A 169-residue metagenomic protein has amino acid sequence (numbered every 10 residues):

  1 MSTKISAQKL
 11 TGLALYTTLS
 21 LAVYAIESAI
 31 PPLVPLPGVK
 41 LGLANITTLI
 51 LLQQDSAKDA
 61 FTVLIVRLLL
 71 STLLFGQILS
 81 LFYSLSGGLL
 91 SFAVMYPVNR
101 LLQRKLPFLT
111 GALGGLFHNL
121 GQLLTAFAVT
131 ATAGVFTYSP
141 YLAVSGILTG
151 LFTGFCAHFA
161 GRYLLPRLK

Functional and structural regions predicted by a protein language model:
S2, L13-T17, A22, V63 (+1 more regions): Short helix-perturbing small/polar motifs within transmembrane alpha-helices
S2-L51: Hydrophobic transmembrane alpha-helices
I5-Y16, L41, N45, A60 (+5 more regions): Residue-level signature of transmembrane alpha-helical entry/exit and packing/kink sites in multi-pass membrane
S20-Y24, S71, S91, M95 (+5 more regions): Alpha-helical transmembrane segments of multipass membrane proteins
Y24-L41, V66-M95, V129-G134, Y138-S139: Interfacial aromatic-anchored transmembrane helix boundaries in multi-pass membrane proteins
L43-A57, V94-V98: Generic transmembrane alpha-helix motif of multi-pass integral membrane proteins
Q77, L81-F82, L101-K169: Membrane-embedded alpha-helical hairpins and interfacial helices in multi-pass inner-membrane proteins
